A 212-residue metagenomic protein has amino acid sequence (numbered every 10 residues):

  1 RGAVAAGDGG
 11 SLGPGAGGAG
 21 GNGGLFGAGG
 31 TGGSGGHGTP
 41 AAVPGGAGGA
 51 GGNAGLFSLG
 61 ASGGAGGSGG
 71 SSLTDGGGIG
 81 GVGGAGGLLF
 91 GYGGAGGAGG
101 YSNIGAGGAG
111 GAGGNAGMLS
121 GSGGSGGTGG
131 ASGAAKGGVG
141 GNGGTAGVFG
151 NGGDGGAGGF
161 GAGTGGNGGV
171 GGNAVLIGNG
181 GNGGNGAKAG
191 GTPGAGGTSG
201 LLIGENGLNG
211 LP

Functional and structural regions predicted by a protein language model:
R1-P212: Long, compositionally biased tandem-repeat segments
